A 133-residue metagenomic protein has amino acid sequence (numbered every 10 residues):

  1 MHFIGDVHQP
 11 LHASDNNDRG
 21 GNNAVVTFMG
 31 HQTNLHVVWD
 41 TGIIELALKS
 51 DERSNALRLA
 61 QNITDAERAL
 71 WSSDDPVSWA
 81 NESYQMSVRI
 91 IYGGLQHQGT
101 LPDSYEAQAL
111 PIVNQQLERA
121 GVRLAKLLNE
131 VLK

Functional and structural regions predicted by a protein language model:
M1-D15: Active-site alpha-helical segments that house and flank conserved acidic catalytic motifs for diphosphate chemistry
N16-G20: Interfacial helix-loop-helix junctions of multi-pass membrane proteins
V25-Q116: An amphipathic alpha-helical core segment
Q116, L128-N129: C-terminal region detector
G121: C-terminal substrate/ligand-recognition segments
L124: Divalent metal-coordination and catalytic microenvironments
